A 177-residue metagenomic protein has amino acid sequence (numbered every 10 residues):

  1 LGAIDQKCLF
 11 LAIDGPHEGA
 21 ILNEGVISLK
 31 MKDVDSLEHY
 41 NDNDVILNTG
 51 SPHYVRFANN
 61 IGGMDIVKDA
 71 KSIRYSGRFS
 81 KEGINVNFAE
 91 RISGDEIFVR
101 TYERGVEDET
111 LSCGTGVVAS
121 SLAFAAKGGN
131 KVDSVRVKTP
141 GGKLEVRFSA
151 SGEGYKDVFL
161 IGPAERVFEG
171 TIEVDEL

Functional and structural regions predicted by a protein language model:
L1-S112, A119-L177: Active-site proximal loop and beta-alpha junction motif in alpha/beta enzyme cores
